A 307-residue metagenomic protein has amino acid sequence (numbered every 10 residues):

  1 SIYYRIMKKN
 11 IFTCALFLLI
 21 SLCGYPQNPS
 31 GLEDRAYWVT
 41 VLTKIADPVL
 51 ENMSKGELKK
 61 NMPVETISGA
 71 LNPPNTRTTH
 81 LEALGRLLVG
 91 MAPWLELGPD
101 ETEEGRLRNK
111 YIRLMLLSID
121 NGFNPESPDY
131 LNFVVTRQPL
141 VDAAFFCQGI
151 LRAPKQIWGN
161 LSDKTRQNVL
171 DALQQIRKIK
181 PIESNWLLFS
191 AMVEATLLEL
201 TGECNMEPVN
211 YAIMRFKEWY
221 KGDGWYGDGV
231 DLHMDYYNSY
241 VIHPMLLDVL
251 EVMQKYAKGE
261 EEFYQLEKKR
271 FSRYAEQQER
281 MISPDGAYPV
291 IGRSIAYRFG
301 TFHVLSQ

Functional and structural regions predicted by a protein language model:
S1-P29: Bacterial Sec-dependent N-terminal signal peptides
Q27-E82, R113-S118: Low-complexity, Ser/Thr/Pro/Gly-enriched N-terminal "stalk/linker" regions
L50-M53, E57, L88, L95 (+1 more regions): A conserved position within tetratricopeptide repeats
E51-K60, G98, N121, G202 (+1 more regions): Short loop/turn hinge sites at secondary-structure boundaries
N75-D100: N-terminal carbohydrate-binding/catalytic regions of secreted carbohydrate-active enzymes
H80-L81, M91-W94, R108-F271, R280-S306: Aromatic-lined, polymer-binding surfaces characteristic of secreted/periplasmic polysaccharide-degrading enzymes
E103-E104: Long, charge-dense tracts
